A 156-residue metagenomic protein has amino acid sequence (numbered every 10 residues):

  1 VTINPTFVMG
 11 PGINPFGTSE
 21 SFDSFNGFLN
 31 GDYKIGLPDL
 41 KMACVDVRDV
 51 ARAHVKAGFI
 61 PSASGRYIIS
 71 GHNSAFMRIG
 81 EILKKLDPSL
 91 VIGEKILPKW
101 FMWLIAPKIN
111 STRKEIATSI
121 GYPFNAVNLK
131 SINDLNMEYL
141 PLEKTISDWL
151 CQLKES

Functional and structural regions predicted by a protein language model:
V1-K41: NAD(P)-dependent short-chain dehydrogenase/reductase
G10, L37-L40, Y67-S74, K84 (+1 more regions): Glycine-rich Rossmann NAD(P)(H)-binding loop
N26-Y67, G71-H72: Alpha-helical substrate-binding/gating segment
V47, I105-N136: Conserved C-terminal active-site "lid" loop/helix of NAD(P)H-dependent oxidoreductases that clamps the redox cofactor
A53-R113, L142-L153: Mid/C-terminal beta-alpha module of Rossmann-like enzyme folds, strongest in SDR-family dehydrogenases/epimerases
N125, Q152-E155: Hydrophobic transmembrane alpha-helices of multi-pass solute transporters/permeases
